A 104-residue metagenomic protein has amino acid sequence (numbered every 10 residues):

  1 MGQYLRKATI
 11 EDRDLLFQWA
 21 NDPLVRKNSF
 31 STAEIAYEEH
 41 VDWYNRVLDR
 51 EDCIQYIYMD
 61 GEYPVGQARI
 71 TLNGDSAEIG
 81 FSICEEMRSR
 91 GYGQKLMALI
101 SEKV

Functional and structural regions predicted by a protein language model:
Y4-Q18: A short beta-loop-alpha structural element at the N-terminal edge of CoA-dependent acyl/N-acetyltransferase catalytic
L15, E78, S82, K95: Amphipathic alpha-helical recognition patches that constitute DNA-binding helices
L16-N21, H40, Y44: Hydrophobic alpha-helical core bundles mediating ligand binding, dimerization, or RNAP-core interactions
Q18-A33: Helix-loop element at the rim of GNAT/NAT acetyltransferase active sites that forms part of the acceptor-substrate
A33-E86: Acetyl-CoA-dependent GNAT
S89-K103: Conserved acetyl-CoA-binding loop-helix of GNAT-fold acetyltransferases
